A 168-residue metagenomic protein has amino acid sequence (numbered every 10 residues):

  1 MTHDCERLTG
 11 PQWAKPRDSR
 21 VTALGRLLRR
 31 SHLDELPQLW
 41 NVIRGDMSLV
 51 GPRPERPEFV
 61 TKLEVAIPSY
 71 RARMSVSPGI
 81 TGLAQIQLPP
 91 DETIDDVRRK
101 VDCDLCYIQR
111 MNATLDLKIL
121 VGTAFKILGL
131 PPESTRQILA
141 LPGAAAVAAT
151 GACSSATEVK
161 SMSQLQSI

Functional and structural regions predicted by a protein language model:
M1-I168: Conserved small/aromatic sequence motifs within transmembrane helices
